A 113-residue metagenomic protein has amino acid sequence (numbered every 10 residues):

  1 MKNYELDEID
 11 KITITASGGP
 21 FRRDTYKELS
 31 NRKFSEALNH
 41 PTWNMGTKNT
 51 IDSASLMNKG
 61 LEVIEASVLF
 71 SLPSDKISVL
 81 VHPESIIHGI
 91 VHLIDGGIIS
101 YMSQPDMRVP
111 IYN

Functional and structural regions predicted by a protein language model:
M1-N113: Catalytic, metal-anchored helix/loop core of enzyme active sites in primary metabolism
